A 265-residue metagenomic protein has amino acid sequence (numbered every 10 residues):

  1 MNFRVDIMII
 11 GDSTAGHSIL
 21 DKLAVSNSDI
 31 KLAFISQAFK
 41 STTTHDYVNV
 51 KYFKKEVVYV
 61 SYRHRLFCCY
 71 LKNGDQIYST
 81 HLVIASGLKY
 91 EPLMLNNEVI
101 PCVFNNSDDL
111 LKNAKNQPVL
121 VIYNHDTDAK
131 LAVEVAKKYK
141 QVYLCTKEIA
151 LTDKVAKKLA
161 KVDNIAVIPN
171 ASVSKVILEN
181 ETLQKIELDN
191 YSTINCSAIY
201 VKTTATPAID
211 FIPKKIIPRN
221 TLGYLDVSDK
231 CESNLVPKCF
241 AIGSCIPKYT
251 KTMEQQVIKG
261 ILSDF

Functional and structural regions predicted by a protein language model:
M1-I10, S18, K22-I30, N195-A198 (+4 more regions): Rossmann-like nucleotide/phosphate-binding core characteristic of flavoprotein oxidoreductases
M1-M8, K22, N49-Q117, Y200 (+2 more regions): FAD-binding core/adjacent interface of flavoenzyme oxidoreductases
N2-K51, V121-D153, R219-N220: Beta1-alpha1 glycine-rich phosphate/pyrophosphate-binding loop at the start of Rossmann-like nucleotide-binding domains
G16, I77, K89-Y90, T127-D128 (+2 more regions): Glycine-rich nucleotide phosphate-binding loop and flanking beta-alpha elements of Rossmann-like dinucleotide-binding
L20-K22, M94-N97, A132-E134, A156-K157 (+2 more regions): Short amphipathic alpha-helical segments
L32-F34, Y52, V99, V103 (+2 more regions): Conserved beta-strand scaffold positions in the cores of enzyme catalytic domains, especially in NTP/NDP-utilizing
A38-F39, H45-L71, Q76-S79, I84 (+1 more regions): A Rossmann-like FAD-binding core segment of flavoenzymes
N97-K115, T203-E254, K259: FAD-site-proximal beta/loop scaffold in flavoenzymes
